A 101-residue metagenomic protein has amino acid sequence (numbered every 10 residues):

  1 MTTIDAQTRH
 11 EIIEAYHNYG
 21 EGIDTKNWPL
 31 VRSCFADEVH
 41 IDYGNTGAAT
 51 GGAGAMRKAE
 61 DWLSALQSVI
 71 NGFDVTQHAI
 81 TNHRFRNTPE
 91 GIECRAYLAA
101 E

Functional and structural regions predicted by a protein language model:
M1-A6, A48, A100-E101: Short, charged low-complexity linear motifs
M1-D37: Short, low-complexity N-terminal intrinsically disordered segments enriched in polar/charged residues
W28-A100: A solvent-exposed, acidic/Ser-Thr-rich amphipathic alpha-helical stretch
